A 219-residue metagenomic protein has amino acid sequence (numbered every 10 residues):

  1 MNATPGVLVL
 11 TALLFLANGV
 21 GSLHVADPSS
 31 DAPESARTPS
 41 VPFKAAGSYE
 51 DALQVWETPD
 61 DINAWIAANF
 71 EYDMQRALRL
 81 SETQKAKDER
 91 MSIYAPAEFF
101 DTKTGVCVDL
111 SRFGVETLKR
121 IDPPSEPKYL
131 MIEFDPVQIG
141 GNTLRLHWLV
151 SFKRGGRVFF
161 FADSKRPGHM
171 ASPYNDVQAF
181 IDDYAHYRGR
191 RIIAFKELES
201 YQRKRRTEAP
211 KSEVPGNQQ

Functional and structural regions predicted by a protein language model:
M1-L8: Bacterial N-terminal signal peptides that target proteins for export
V9-N18: Bacterial N-terminal signal peptides
G19-D31: Signal peptide processing junction and immediate N-terminal pro/mature segment of secreted/exported proteins
S30-T102: Secondary-structure boundary elements
T58, P173-D176, E197: Alpha-helix N-cap recognition
I62, K103-L118: Active-site nucleophilic cysteine motif
R112-H186: Hydrophobic/aromatic-rich core segments of domains that either
Y187-Q219: Low-complexity, Gly/Ser/Thr/Pro-rich intrinsically disordered linker/tail segments
